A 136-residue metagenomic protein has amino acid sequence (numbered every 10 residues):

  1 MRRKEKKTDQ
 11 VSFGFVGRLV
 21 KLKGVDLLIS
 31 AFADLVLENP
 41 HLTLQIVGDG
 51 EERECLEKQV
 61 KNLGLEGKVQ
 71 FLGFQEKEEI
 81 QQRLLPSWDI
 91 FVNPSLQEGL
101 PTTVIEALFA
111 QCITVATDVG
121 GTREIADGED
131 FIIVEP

Functional and structural regions predicted by a protein language model:
K6-K23, I29-F32: Conserved donor-binding/catalytic core segment of Leloir-type glycosyltransferases
E57-Q75: Nucleotide-activated donor-binding/catalytic signature segment of Leloir-type glycosyltransferases, i.e., the conserved
F74-Q75, Q82-W88: Short alpha-helical donor nucleotide-sugar binding micro-motif in glycosyltransferases
Q81-Q82, P101, I105-F109, R123-E124: Short alpha-helical segment that forms part of, or immediately flanks, the ligand-binding pocket in carbohydrate-active
D89, Q111: A short alpha->beta transition loop at the rim of the catalytic pocket in nucleotide-sugar-dependent
L96: Aromatic "clamp/platform" in nucleotide-sugar-dependent glycosyltransferases that forms part of the donor/acceptor
I113-A116: Short hydrophobic beta-strand element within catalytic cores of glycosyltransferases and related nucleotide-activated
G128-P136: Conserved acidic donor-binding segment of nucleotide-sugar-dependent glycosyltransferases
